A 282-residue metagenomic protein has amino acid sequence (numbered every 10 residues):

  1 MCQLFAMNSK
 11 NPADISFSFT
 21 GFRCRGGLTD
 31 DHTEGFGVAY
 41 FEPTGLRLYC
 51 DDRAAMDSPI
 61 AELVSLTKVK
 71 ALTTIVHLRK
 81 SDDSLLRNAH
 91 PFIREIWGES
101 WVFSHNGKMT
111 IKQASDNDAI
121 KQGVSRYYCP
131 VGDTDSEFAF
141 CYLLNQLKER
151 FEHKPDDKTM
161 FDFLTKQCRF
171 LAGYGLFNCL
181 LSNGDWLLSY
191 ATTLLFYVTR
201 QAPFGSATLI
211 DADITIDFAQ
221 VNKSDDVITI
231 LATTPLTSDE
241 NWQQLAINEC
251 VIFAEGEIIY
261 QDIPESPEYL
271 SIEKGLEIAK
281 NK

Functional and structural regions predicted by a protein language model:
M1-S58, S206-A207, E249-C250, E257-K280: Extreme N-terminus nucleophile/cap motif
C2, W101-I111: Conserved beta-strand-loop-short alpha-helix elements that form and flank the Mn2+/Mg2+-coordinating active site
D52-L63, L78-G98, A119-S125: Short acidic (Asp/Glu) patches
T73-H77, N178: A short, Trp-centered hydrophobic/proline-enriched beta-strand micro-motif
I111-Q113, N117-D118, V124-E149: Glycine-rich phosphate-binding loop plus the immediately following alpha-helix
Y128, T193-I216: Gly/Ser/Thr-rich active-site loops/lids in small-molecule metabolic enzymes that frequently grip phosphoryl groups
H153-T193: Catalytic core of PPM/PP2C metal-dependent serine/threonine phosphatase domains
S206-E255: A conserved acidic, glycine/proline-rich C-terminal tail/linker
